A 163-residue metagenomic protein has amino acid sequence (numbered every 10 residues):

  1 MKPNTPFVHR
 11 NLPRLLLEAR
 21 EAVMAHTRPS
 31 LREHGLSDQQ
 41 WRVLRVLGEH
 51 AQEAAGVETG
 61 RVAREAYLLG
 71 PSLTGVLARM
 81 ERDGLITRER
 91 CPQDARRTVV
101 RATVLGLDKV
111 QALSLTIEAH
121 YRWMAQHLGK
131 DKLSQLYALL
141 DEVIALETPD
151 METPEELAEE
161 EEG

Functional and structural regions predicted by a protein language model:
M1-H34, G163: N-terminal leader segment of winged-helix/HTH proteins
M1-T5, A54, D131-G163: C-terminal regulatory/oligomerization modules of transcriptional regulators
R20, R45-Q52, S114, D141: Short, locally clustered residues in the helix-turn-helix/winged-helix DNA-binding domain
M24, A78-D141, A145: Charged, amphipathic alpha-helical coiled-coil/dimerization segments
A25-S72: N-terminal helix-turn-helix DNA-binding core of bacterial DNA-binding proteins
T59, L77-A78: Short, hydrophobic-biased segments on the C-terminal half of alpha helices that form "recognition helices"
